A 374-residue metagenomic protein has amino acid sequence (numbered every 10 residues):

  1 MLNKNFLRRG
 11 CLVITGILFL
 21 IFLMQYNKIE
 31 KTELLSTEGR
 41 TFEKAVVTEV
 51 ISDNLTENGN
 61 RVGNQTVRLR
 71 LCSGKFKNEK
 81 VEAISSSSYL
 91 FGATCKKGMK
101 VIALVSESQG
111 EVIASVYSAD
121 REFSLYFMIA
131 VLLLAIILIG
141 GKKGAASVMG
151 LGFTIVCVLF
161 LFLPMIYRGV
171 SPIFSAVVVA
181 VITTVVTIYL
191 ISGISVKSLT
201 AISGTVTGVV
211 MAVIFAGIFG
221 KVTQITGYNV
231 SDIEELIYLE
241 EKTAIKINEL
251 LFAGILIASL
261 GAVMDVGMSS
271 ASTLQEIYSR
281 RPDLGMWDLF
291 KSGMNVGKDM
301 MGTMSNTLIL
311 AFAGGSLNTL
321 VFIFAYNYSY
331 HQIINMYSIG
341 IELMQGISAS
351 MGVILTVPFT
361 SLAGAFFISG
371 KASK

Functional and structural regions predicted by a protein language model:
M1-T37: Hydrophobic secretory-pathway targeting helix
K4-L12, V196-V209, M301-T307: Alpha-helical transmembrane segments and their helix-start/interface "positive-inside/aromatic belt" motifs in integral
G39-G63, V101: Structural detector for short beta-strands of small beta-barrel domains
S87-F123: Extended, hydrophilic extramembrane loops/domains of integral membrane proteins
A130-L134, K142-I237, N248-A258: Transmembrane alpha-helical segments that form the functional core of multipass membrane systems
G204-T205, V209, E240-A253, I257 (+4 more regions): Pore-lining and gate-forming transmembrane alpha-helices of multi-pass membrane transport proteins
L260-L320, N327: Helical hairpin unit composed of two closely spaced alpha helices linked by a short loop
N295, D299-G302, A311-K374: Hydrophobic alpha-helical transmembrane segments of membrane transport and translocation systems, primarily multi-pass
